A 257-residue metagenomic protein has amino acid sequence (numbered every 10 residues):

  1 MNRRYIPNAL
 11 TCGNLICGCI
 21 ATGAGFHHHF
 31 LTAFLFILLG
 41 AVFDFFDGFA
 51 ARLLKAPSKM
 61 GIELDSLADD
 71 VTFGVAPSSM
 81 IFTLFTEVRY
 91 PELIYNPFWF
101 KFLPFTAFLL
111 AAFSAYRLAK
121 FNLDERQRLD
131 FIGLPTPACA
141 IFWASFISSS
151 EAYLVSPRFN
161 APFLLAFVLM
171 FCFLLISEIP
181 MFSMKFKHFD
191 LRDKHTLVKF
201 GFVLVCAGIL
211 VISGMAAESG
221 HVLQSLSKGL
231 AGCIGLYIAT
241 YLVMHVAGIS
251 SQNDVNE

Functional and structural regions predicted by a protein language model:
M1-L15, A51-D70, Y116-A138, P180-V198 (+1 more regions): Interhelical loop and helix-boundary elements at the membrane-water interface of polytopic inner-membrane proteins
A9-E63, N96-A111, F167: Membrane-embedded alpha-helical segments that form the functional core of polytopic membrane enzymes, especially those
L10-I16, F36-L39, V71-G74, S78 (+6 more regions): Lipid-exposed faces of alpha-helical membrane segments in multi-pass integral membrane proteins
I20-G23, F49, S78, Y116 (+1 more regions): Transmembrane alpha-helix boundary and packing residues in multipass membrane permease domains and related
I20-L35, P77-F105, F146-L164, S213-S227: Helix-coil boundary and interhelical linker segments in multi-pass alpha-helical membrane proteins
G23, H27, L53, G74 (+4 more regions): Hydrophobic alpha-helical membrane-insertion segments
I62-L129: A contiguous, well-structured "functional interface" segment within a domain
F131-E257: C-terminal membrane-associated helical module and adjoining short loops/tails
